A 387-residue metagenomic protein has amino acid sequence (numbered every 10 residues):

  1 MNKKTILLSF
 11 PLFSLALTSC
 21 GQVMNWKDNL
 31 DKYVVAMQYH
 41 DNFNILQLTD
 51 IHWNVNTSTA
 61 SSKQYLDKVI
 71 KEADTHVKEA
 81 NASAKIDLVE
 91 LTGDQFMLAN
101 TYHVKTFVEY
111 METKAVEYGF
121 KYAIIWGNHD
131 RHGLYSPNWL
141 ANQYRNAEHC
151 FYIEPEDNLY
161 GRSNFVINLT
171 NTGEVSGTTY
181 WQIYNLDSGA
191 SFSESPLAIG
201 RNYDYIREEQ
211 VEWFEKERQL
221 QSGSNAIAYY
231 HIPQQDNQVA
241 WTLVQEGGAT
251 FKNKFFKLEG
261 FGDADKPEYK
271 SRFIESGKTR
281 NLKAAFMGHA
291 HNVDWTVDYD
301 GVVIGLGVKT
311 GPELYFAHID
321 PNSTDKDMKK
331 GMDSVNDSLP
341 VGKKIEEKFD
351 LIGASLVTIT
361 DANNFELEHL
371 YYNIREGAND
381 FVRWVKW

Functional and structural regions predicted by a protein language model:
C20-T106: N-terminal active-site segment of His-dependent metallophosphoesterases
M24-N25, K32, V166-T170, E174 (+2 more regions): Binuclear metal-dependent phosphoesterase catalytic core
W26-Y33, T106-L220, N281, P312 (+2 more regions): Extended active-site neighborhood of metal-dependent phosphoesterases/phosphodiesterases
N42-V55, Y180-S193, Y229, V303-K309: Active-site-proximal beta-strand elements of phosphoester/diester hydrolases
L48-Y65, F96-K105, E194-Y203, A249-F261 (+1 more regions): Acidic/histidine-rich helix-loop elements that form or flank divalent-metal/phosphate-binding sites at the catalytic
N54-N56, M97-N100, I124-S136, S191-E194 (+4 more regions): Active-site environment of divalent metal-dependent phosphoester hydrolases
S58-S61, G93-T113, R131-H149, A240 (+1 more regions): Metal-dependent catalytic neighborhoods of phosphoester/phosphodiester hydrolases
A73-K85, Q182-N185, L197-D294: His/acidic metal-ligating clusters that form di-metal
